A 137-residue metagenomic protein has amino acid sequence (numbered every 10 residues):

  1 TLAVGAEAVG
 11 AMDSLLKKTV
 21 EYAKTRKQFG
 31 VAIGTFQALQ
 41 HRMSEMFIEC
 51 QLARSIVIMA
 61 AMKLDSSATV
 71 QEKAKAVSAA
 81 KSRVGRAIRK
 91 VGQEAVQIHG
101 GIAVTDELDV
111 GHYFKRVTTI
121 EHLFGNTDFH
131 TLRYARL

Functional and structural regions predicted by a protein language model:
T1-L137: Alpha-helical interface subdomain recognition
